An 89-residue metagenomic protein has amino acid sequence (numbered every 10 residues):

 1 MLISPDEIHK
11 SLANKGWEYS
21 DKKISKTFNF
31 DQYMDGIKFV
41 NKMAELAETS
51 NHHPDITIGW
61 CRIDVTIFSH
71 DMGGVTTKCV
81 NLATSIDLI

Functional and structural regions predicted by a protein language model:
L2-K22: Short aromatic-glycine-(Arg/Gly/Cys) micro-motifs in beta-strand/loop hairpins
K23-D31: Short, well-ordered beta-strand elements within core beta-sheets of diverse protein domains
Q32-Y33, M72: Helix N-cap motif at beta-to-alpha junctions
M34-V40: Short amphipathic alpha-helices within nucleic acid-binding modules
N41-K42, T84: Solvent-exposed alpha-helix faces
K42-P54: Short arginine-rich
D64-I89: C-terminal structural segments of small proteins and small subunits
